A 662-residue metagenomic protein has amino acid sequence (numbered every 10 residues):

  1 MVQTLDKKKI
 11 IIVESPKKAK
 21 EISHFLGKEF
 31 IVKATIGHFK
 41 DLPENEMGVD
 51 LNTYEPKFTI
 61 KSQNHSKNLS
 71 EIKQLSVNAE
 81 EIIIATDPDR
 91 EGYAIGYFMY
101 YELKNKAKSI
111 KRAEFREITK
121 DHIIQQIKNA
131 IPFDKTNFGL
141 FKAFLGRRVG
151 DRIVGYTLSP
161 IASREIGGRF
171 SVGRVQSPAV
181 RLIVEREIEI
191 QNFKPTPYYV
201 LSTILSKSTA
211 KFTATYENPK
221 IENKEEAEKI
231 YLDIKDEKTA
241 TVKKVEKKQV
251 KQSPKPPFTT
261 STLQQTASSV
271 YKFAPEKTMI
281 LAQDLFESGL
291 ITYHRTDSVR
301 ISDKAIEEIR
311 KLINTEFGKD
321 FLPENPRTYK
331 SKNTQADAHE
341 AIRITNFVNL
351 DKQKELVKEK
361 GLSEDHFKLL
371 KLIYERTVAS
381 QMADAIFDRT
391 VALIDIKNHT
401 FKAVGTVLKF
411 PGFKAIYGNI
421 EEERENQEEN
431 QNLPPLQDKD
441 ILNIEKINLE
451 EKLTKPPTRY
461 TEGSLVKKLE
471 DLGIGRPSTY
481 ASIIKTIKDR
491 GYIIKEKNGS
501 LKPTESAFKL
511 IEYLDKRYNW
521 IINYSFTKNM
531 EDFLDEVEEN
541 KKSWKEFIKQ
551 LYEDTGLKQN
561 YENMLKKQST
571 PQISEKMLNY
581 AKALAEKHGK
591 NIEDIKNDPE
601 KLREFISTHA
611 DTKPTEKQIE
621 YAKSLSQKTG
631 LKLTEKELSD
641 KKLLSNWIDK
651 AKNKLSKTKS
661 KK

Functional and structural regions predicted by a protein language model:
M1-R148, T157, E421, E445: Intrinsically disordered, low-complexity regulatory segments
V2-K9, E21, S159, P275 (+1 more regions): Basic, low-complexity terminal or inter-domain segments flanking catalytic cores
P16-A19, I36-D41, P88-G92, E117-H122 (+6 more regions): Conserved nucleotide-binding/hydrolysis micro-motifs of P-loop NTPases
E21-F25, E71, A94-E102, H122-Q126 (+7 more regions): Alpha-helical scaffold elements adjacent to nucleotide-binding pockets in ATP/GTP-utilizing enzyme cores
I31, K40-Q63, F170-Q283, E287 (+4 more regions): Long, highly charged, low-complexity internal segments
I60, T86-P88, K106-K111, F133-L140 (+7 more regions): Short, polar/flexible loop-turn hinges at active-site or ligand-entry regions and domain interfaces
I118, H122-T203, K247-K251: C-terminal or mid-to-C-terminal helical accessory/interaction module adjacent to the motor/catalytic core
L145-T157, L205, V250-T262, I280-I291 (+4 more regions): Core structural elements
